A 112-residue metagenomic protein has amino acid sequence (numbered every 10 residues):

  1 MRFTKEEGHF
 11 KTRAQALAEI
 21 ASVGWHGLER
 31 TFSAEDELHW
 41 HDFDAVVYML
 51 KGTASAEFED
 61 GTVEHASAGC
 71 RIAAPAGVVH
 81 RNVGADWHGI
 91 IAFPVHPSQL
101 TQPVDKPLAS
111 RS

Functional and structural regions predicted by a protein language model:
M1-L38, A109-S112: A short, N-terminal "cap"/entry segment at the start of jelly-roll beta-barrel domains of the cupin/DSBH fold
L17-A18, E35-H41, E57-F58, V83-G84: Short histidine-centered beta-strand/loop micro-motifs that create catalytic or ligand/metal-coordination sites
V23, E59-D60: Short strand-coil-strand connectors
E29, V63-H65, V79, D86: Well-ordered beta-strand positions in beta-sheet-rich domains
W40-A56: Short, conserved beta-strand element in jelly-roll/cupin
Y48, H65, A73, V83-G84: Well-ordered beta-strand positions
D60-G77: Short acidic-glycine-tyrosine-enriched beta hairpin
A76-P103: Ligand-binding loop in jelly-roll beta-barrel domains
